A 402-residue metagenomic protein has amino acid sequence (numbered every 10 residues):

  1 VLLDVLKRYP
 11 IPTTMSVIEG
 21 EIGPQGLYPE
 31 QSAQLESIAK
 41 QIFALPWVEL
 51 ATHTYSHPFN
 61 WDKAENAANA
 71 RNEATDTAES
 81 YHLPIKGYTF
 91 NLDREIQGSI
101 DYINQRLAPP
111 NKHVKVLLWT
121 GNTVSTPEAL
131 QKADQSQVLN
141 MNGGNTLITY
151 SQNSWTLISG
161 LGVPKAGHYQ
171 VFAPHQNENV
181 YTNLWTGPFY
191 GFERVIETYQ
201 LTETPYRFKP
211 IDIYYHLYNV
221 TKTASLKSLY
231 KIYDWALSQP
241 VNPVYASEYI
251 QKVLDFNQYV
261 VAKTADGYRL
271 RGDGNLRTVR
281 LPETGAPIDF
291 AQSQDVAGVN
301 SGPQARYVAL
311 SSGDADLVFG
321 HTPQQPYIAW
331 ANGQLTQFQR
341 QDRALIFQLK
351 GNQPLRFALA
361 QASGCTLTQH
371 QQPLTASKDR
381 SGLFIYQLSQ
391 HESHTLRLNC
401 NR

Functional and structural regions predicted by a protein language model:
V1-Y9, T13, G20, F90-D93 (+4 more regions): Catalytic grooves of carbohydrate-active enzymes
L6, I42-F43, A133, A236: A generic structural signal for well-ordered alpha-helical segments
Y9-E128, S136-N153, F208-D212: Metal-dependent polysaccharide deacetylase catalytic core of the NodB/CE4 family, i.e., the active-site-bearing domain
I18, T146-V163, Y245-V253: Short connector loops at secondary-structure junctions
P29-F43, P127, Q152-H168, Y190-T202: Alpha-helical scaffolding within the catalytic cores of extracellular/periplasmic polymer-degrading hydrolases
E65-A70, L157-S159, Q258-T264: Short, surface-exposed amphipathic charged segments that create phosphate/polyanion-binding patches used for binding
D134-L139, G144-T146, W155-L184, L201-Y206: Long, His/Glu/Asp-enriched segments that create or flank divalent metal/ion-associated functional microenvironments
W235, V241-R402: Non-catalytic C-terminal accessory domains or segments of carbohydrate-active enzymes
